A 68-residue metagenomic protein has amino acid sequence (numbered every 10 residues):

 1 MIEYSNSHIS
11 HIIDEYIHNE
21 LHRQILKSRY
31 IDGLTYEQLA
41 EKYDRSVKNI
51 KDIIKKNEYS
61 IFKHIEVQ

Functional and structural regions predicted by a protein language model:
M1, K56: General nucleic-acid-binding
I2-L21: Short, Lys/Arg-enriched anionic-surface-contact patches
I17-D32: Short amphipathic alpha helix immediately N-terminal
Q38-A40: Short alpha-helical "recognition helix" segments of helix-turn-helix
K48: Key DNA-contact positions within bacterial/archaeal DNA-binding proteins
E58-E66: C-terminal flanking helix
